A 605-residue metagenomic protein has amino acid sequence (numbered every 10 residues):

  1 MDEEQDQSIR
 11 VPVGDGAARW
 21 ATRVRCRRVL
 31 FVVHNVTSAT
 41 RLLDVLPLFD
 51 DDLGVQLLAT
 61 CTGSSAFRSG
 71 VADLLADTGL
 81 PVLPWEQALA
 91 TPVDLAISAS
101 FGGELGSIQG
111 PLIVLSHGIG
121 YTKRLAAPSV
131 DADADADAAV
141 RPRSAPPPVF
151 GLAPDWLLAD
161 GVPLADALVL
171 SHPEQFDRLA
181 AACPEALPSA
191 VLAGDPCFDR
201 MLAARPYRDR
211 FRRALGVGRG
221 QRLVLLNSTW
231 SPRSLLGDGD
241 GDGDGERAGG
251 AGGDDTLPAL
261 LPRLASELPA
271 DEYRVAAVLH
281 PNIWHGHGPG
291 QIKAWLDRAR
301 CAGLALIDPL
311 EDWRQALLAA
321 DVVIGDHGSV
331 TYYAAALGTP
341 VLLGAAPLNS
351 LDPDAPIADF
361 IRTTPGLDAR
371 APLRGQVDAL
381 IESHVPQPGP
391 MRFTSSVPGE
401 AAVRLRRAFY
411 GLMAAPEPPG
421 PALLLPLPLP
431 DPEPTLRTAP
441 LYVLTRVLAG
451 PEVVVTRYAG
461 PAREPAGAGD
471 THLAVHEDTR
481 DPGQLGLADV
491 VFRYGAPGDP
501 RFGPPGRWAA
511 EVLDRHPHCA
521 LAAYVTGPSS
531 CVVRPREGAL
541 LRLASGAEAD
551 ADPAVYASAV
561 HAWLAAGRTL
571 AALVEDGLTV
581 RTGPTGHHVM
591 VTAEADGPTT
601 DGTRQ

Functional and structural regions predicted by a protein language model:
M1-E86, G245, T471-T579, G583 (+1 more regions): N-terminal pre-catalytic "stem/leader" segment of glycosyltransferase-like enzymes
D2-P12, L125, D137-D240, E246-A248: A nucleotide-sugar donor-handling region in carbohydrate enzymes
T40-V45, C197-I292, V397-A402, L425: Conserved catalytic-core segment of nucleotide-activated headgroup transferases in glycan assembly
F67-W156: Extended catalytic core of nucleotide-activated donor transferases of GT-like folds
V82-Q87, G290-V323: Donor nucleotide-activated moiety binding/catalytic core segment of transferases that use nucleotide-activated donors
S98-G103, I108-V114, D308-P353: A donor-sugar binding/catalytic signature common to diverse glycosyltransferases and related nucleotide-sugar
S329-F393: Catalytic binding pocket for nucleotide-activated donors in carbohydrate/polymer assembly enzymes
P386-S395, G399-A549: Long, charge-rich C-terminal accessory regions
